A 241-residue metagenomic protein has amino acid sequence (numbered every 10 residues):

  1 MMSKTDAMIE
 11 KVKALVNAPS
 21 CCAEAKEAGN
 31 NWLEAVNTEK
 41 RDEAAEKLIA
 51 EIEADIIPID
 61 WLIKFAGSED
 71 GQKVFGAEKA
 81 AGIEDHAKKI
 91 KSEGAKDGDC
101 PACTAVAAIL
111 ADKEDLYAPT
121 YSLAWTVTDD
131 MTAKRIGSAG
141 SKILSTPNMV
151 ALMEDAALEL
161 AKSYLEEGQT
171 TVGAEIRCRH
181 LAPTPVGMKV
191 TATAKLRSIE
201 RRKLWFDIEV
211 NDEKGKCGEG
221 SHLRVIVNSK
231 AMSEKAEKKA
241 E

Functional and structural regions predicted by a protein language model:
M2-A35: Short terminal alpha-helical segments
K26-V74: Aromatic-anchored, charged helix-turn/loop surface patch used as a conserved interaction hotspot
E78-Y117: Amphipathic alpha-helical binding modules
T104, A108, A151-D155, E159: Short, residue-level hotspots on alpha-helical faces of the histone-fold and other alpha-helical interaction modules
A118-S145: Catalytic strand-loop segment that frames the active site of acyl-thioester-processing enzymes
L158-T191: Hydrophobic beta-strand-centered segment that forms part of the acyl-chain substrate-binding groove
V186, R197-E241: HotDog/MaoC-like acyl-thioester-processing domains
